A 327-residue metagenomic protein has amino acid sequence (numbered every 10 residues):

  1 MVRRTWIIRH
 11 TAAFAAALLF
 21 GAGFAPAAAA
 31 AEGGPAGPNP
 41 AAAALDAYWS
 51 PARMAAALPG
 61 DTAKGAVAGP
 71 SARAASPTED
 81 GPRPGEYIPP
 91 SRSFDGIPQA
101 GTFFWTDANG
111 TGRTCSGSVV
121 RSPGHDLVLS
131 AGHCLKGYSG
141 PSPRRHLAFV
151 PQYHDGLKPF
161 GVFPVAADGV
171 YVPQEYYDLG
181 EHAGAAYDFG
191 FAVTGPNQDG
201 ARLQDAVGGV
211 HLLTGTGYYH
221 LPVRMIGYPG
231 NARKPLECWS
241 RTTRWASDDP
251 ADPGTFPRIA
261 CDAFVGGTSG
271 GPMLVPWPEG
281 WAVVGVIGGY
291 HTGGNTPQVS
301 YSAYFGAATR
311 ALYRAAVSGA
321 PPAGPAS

Functional and structural regions predicted by a protein language model:
M1-E32: Secretory targeting and sorting signals
A29-R121, A323-S327: Protease-domain processing segments flanking chymotrypsin-fold serine proteases, especially trypsin-like
P84-N109, V120-R121, S142, L147-G200: Conserved catalytic-core segment of clan PA serine endopeptidases
R92-H154, T243-P253, C261-D262, S302: Catalytic histidine site
N109-G110, G124-D126, C134-G137, H154-L157 (+5 more regions): Solvent-exposed loop/turn segments at secondary-structure junctions within structured extracellular/periplasmic domains
A185-C261: Chymotrypsin/trypsin-fold serine protease catalytic domain
A263-V286: Catalytic nucleophile loop of clan PA
V284, G293-S327: C-terminal cap/linker of serine protease catalytic domains
